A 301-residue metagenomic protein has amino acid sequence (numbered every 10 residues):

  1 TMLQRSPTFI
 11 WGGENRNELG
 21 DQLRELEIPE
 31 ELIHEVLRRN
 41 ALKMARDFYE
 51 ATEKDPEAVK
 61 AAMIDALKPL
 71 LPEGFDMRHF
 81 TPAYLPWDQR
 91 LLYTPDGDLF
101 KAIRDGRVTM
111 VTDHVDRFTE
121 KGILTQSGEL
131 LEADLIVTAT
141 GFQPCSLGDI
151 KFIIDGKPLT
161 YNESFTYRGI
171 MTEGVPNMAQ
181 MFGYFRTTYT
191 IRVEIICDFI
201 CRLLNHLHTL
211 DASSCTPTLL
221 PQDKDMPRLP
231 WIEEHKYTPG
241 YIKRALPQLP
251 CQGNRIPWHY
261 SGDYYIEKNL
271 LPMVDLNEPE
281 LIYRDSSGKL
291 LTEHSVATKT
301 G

Functional and structural regions predicted by a protein language model:
T1-D76, V108-T109, L131, T160 (+3 more regions): Rossmann-like dinucleotide-binding core of oxidoreductases
G12, N177-G301: C-terminal, flexible cofactor-proximal segment of oxidoreductases
E50-A61, L85-D98: Short beta-strand to alpha-helix junction loop
D98-F100, I150-N177, L246-P247: FAD-binding beta-loop-beta segment adjacent to the flavin cofactor pocket
G106-Q126: A conserved short coil-to-beta-strand element within the FAD-binding core of flavoproteins
L124-L135: Core beta-strand elements of the Rossmann-like FAD/NAD(P) dinucleotide-binding domain in flavoenzyme oxidoreductases
T138-D155: Flavin (primarily FAD) binding-site architecture
